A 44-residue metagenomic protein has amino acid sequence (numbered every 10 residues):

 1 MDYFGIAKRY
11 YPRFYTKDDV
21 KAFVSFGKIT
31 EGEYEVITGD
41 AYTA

Functional and structural regions predicted by a protein language model:
M1-A44: Viral virion structural and adsorption modules
